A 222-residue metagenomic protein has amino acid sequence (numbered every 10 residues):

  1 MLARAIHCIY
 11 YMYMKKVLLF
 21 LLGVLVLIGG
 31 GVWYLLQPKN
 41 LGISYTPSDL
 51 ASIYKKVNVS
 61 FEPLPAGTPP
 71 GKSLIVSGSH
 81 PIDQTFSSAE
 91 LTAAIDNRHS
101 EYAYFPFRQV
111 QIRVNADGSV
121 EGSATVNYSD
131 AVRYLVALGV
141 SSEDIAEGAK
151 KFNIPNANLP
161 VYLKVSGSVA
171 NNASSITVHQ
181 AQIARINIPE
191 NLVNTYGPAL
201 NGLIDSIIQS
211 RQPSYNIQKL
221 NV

Functional and structural regions predicted by a protein language model:
M1-Y13: Short, Lys/Arg-enriched N-terminal segments with co-localized hydrophobic residues within the first ~10-30 amino acids
K15-V222: Extracellular/lumenal and peripheral-membrane lipid-interaction modules
